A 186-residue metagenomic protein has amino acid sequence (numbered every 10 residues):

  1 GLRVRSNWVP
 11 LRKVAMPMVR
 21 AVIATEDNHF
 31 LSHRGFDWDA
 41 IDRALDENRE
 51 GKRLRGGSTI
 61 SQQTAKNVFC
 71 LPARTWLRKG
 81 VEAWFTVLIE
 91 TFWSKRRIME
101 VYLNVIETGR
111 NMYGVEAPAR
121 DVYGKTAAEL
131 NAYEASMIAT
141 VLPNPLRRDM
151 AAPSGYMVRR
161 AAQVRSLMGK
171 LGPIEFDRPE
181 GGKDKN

Functional and structural regions predicted by a protein language model:
G1-N186: Juxtamembrane regions of bacterial inner-membrane/periplasmic proteins, predominantly the peptidoglycan biogenesis
